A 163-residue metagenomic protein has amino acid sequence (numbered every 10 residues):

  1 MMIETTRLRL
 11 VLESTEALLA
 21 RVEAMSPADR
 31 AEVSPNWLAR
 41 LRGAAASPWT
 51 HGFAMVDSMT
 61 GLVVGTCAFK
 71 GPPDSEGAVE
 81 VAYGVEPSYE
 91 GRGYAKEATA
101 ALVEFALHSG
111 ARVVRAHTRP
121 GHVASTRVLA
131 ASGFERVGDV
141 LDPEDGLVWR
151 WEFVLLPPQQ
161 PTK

Functional and structural regions predicted by a protein language model:
M1-E80, V85-S88, A101-S109, G121 (+1 more regions): GNAT-family acyltransferases
G93-K96: Glycine-rich acyl-CoA binding loop
V114-T118: Conserved hydrophobic beta-strand within the GNAT/NAT acetyltransferase core sheet that lines the active-site cleft
V123-S125: Catalytic nucleophile serine of serine hydrolases, specifically the conserved "nucleophile elbow" pentapeptide
L129: Conserved active-site tyrosine of GNAT-family acetyltransferases
